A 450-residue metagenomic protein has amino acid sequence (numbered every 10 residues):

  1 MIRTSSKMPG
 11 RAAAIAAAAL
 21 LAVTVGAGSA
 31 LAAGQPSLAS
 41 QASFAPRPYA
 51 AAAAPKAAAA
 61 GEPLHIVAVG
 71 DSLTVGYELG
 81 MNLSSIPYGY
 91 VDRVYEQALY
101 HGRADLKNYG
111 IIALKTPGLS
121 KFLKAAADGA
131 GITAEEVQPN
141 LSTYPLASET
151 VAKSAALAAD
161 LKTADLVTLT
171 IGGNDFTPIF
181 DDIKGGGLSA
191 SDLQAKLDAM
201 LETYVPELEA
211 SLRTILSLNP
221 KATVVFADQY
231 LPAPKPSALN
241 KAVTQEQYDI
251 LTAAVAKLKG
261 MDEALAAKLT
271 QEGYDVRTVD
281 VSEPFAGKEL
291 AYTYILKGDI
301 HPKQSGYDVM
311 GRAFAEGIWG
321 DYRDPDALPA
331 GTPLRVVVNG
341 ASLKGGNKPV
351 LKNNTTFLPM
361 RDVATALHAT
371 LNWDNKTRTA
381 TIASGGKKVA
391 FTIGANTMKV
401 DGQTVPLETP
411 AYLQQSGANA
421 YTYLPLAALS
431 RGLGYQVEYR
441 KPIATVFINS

Functional and structural regions predicted by a protein language model:
R3, A14, G26-G34, R312 (+1 more regions): Primary recognition of N-terminal secretory signal peptides and signal-anchoring hydrophobic helices
V25-A52: Sec-dependent signal peptide cleavage junction
A42-A125: Serine-esterase "nucleophile elbow" of acetyl-processing enzymes
A50-E62, A147-V167, L212-K221: Short amphipathic alpha-helices and their capping/turn segments at secondary-structure boundaries
H65-G70, T74, D105-G110, D165-T170 (+3 more regions): Structural recognition of the beta-strand scaffold that forms the well-ordered cores of secreted hydrolase catalytic
L114-P139, Y292-H301, G386: Charged, often glycine-rich, active-site loop that binds/positions anionic groups
K124-A199: Oxyanion-hole/transition-state-stabilizing segment in secreted/luminal serine hydrolases and related acyltransferases
Q229-A330: Catalytic His-Asp segment of secreted/periplasmic serine-dependent ester chemistry enzymes
